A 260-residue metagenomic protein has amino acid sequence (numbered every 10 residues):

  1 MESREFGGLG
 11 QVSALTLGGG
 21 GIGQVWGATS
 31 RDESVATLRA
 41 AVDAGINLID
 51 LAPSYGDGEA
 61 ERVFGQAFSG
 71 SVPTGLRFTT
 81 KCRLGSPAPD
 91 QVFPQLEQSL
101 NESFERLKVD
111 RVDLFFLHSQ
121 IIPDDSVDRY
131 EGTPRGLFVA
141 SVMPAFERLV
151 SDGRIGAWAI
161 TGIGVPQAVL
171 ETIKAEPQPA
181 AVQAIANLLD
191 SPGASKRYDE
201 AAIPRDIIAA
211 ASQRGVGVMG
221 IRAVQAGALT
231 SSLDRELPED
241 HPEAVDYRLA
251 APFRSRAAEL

Functional and structural regions predicted by a protein language model:
M1-L76, N187: N-terminal binding-site loop/beta-alpha segment at the start of enzyme catalytic domains that lines or forms
E5, V12-T16, N47-L48, G75-K81 (+4 more regions): Structural preference for beta-strand elements that scaffold enzyme active sites
G7-V12, D43, G65-R77, F104-D110 (+3 more regions): Acidic (Asp/Glu)-rich catalytic clusters
G20-D32, C82-Q95, E131-G132: Active-site mouth loops of central-metabolism enzymes
A28-A41, Q91-R106, G164-I173: Short, acidic/polar
S71-P94, F116-I121: Structural motif corresponding to the early beta-alpha repeats
Q95-F116, R148-D152, Q183: CE4/NodB-like, metal-dependent polysaccharide N-deacetylase domain that modifies extracellular/periplasmic N-acetylated
Q120-L260: Beta/alpha (TIM)-barrel catalytic core signal, keyed to glycine-rich beta->alpha loops juxtaposed to Asp/Glu that bind
